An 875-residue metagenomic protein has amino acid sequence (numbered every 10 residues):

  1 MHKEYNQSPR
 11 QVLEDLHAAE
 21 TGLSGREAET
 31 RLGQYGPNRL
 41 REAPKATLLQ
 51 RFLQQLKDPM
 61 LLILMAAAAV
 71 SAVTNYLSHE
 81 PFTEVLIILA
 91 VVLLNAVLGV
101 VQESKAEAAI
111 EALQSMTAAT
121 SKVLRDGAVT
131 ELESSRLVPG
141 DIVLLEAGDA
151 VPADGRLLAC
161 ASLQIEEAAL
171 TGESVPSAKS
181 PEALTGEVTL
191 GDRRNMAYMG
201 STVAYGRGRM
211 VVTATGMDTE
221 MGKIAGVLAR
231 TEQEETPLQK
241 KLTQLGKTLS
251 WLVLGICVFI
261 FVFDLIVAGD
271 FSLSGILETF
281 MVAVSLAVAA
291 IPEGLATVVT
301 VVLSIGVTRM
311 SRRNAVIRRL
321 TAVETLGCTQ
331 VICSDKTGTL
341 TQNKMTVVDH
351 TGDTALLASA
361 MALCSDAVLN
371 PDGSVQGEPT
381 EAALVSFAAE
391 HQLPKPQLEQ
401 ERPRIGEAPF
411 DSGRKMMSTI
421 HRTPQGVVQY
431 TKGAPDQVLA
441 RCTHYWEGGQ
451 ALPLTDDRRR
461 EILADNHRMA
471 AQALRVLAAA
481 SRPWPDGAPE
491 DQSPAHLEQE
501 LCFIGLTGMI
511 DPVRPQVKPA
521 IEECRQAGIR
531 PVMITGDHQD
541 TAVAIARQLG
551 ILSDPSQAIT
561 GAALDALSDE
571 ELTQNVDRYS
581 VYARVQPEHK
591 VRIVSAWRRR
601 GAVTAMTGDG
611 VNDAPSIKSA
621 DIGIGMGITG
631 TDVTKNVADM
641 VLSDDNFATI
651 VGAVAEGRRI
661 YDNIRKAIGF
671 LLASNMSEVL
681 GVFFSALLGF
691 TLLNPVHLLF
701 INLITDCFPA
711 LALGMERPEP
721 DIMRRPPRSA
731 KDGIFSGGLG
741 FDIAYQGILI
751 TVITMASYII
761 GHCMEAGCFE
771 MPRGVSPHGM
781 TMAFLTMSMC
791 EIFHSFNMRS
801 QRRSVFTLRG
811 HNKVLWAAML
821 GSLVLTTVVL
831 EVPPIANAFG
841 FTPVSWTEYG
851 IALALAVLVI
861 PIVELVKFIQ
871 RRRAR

Functional and structural regions predicted by a protein language model:
M1-P727, I734-F735, I748, C763 (+2 more regions): Conserved cytosolic headpiece of P-type ATPases
I260, T751-I759: Transmembrane alpha-helix/helix-exit interface in multi-pass inner-membrane proteins
A686-N694, I760-G779: Helix-coil boundary and interhelical linker segments in multi-pass alpha-helical membrane proteins
T705, M780-S795: Generic alpha-helical transmembrane segments
S729-I748, R773-M782: Membrane-water interface at loop-to-transmembrane-helix junctions
I750, T754, M789-I792: ATP/pyrophosphate-binding catalytic subdomain of soluble kinases
M798: A C-terminal functional module that forms or caps the active site or interfaces directly with catalytic machinery
